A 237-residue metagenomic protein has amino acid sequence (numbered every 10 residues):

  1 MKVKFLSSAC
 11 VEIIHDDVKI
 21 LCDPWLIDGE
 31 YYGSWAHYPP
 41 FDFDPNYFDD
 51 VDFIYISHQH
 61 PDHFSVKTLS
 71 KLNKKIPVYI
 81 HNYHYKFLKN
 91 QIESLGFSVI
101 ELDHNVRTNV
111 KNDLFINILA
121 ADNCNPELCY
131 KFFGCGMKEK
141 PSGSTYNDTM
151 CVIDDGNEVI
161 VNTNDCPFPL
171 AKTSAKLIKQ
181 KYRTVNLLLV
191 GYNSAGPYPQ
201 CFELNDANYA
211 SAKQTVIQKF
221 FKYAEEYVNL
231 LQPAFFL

Functional and structural regions predicted by a protein language model:
M1-D44, S144-D165: Conserved beta-strand hairpin/beta-sheet module of binuclear metal-dependent hydrolase folds, prominently
D17-Q59, V66-K71, P126-G136, F168-R183: Pre-active-site segment of Zn-dependent metallo-hydrolases
I20, Y55, Y79, I160-N162 (+2 more regions): Structural motif
D28-G29, Q59-F64, Y85-L88, V106-N109 (+3 more regions): Active-site environment of divalent metal-dependent phosphoester hydrolases
G29, I118-I160, V185-D206: Active-site-proximal loop/helix segment associated with metal-binding centers of metalloenzymes
P39-N46, K138-P141, A210-K222: A short acidic, glycine-rich active-site loop that binds or catalyzes chemistry on phosphate/adenosine moieties
F41-T108, A120-L128: Active-site HxH/HxHxD metal-binding segment of metal-dependent hydrolases
I80, Y146, A171-L237: Cap/insert and terminal regions of metallo-dependent hydrolase folds
